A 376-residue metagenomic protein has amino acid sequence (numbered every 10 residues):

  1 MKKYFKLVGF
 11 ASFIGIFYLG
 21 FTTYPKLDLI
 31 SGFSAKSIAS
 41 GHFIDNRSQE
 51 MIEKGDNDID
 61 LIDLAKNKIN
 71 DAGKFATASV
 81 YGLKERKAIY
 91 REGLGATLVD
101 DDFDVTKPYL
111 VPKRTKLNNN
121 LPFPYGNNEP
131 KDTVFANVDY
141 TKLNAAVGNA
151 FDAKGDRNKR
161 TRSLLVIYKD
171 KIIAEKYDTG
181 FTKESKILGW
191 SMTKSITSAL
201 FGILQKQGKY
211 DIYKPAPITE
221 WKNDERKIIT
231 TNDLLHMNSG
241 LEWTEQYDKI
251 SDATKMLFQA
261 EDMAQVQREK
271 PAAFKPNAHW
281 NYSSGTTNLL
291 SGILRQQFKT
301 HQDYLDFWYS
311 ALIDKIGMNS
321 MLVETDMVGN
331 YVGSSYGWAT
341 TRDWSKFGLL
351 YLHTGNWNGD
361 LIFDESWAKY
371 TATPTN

Functional and structural regions predicted by a protein language model:
K6-G20: Hydrophobic membrane-insertion alpha-helices, especially the h-region of bacterial N-terminal signal peptides
P25-R47: Alpha-helical transmembrane signal-anchor/signal-peptide segments
A78, V147-F181: A short, well-structured edge-of-sheet supersecondary motif
V80-R157: Non-catalytic propeptide/linker segments at domain boundaries
D170, I187-Y213, L234, L289-L294 (+1 more regions): Active-site SXXK
I203-W221, T244-E245, F298-E324, N358-E365: Short, well-structured active-site flanking segments
D224-I316, T341-S345, L349-G355: Active-site-adjacent helix/loop patches that line small-molecule binding or acyl-intermediate pockets
K346-N376: CBM-like carbohydrate-recognition segments
